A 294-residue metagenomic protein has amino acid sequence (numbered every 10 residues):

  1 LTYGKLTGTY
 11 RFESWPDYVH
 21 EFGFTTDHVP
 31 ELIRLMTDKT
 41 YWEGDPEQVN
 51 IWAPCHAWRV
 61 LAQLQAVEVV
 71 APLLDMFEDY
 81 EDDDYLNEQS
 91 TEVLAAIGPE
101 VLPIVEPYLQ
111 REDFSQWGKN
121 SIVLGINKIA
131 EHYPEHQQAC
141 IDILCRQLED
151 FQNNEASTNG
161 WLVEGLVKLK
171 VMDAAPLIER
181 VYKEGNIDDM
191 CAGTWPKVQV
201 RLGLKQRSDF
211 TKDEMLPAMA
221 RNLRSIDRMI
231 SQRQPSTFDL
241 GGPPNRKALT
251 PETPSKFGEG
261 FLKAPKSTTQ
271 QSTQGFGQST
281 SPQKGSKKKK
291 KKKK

Functional and structural regions predicted by a protein language model:
L1, T25-W42, A66-E78, P99-R111 (+2 more regions): Amphipathic alpha-helical scaffolding segments comprising HEAT/armadillo-like alpha-solenoid repeats
L1-Y3, W15-Y18, L32, S90 (+5 more regions): Generic structural signal of hydrophobic/aromatic residues within well-ordered alpha-helices of folded domains
G4-Y10, K183: A composition-biased, non-transmembrane "mature-region" signal
G8-T26, E47-L64, D84-P99, W117-P134 (+2 more regions): Structural detector for internal amphipathic alpha-helices that build alpha-solenoid repeat scaffolds
Y10, P46, W52-A53, L124-N127 (+7 more regions): Charge-centric, low-complexity intrinsically disordered segments used as regulatory activation/interaction regions
K39-W42, N50, Y80-D83, D113-S115 (+2 more regions): Short inter-helical turns and helix N-cap capping residues of alpha-solenoid HEAT/ARM repeat scaffolds
P99-E100, D113-Q116, E131, A139 (+6 more regions): A structural signal for the main folded, soluble domain(s) of proteins
V171-K294: Eukaryotic acidic, Ser/Thr-rich intrinsically disordered low-complexity regions
